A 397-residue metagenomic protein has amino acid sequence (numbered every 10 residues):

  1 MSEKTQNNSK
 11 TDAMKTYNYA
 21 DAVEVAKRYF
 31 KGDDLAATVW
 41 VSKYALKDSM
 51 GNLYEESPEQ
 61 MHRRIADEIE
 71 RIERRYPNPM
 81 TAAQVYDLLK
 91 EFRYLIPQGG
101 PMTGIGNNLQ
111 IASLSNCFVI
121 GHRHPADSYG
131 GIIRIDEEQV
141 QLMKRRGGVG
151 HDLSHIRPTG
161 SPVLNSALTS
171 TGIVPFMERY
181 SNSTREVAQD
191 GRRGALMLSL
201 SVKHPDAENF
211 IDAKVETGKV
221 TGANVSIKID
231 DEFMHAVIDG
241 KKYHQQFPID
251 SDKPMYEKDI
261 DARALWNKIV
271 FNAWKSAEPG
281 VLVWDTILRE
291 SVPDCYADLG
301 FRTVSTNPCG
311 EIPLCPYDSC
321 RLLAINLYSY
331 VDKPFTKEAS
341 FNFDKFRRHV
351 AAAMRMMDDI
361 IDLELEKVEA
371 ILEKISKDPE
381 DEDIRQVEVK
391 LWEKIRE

Functional and structural regions predicted by a protein language model:
M1-E397: Extended catalytic cores of very large enzyme megasubunits
